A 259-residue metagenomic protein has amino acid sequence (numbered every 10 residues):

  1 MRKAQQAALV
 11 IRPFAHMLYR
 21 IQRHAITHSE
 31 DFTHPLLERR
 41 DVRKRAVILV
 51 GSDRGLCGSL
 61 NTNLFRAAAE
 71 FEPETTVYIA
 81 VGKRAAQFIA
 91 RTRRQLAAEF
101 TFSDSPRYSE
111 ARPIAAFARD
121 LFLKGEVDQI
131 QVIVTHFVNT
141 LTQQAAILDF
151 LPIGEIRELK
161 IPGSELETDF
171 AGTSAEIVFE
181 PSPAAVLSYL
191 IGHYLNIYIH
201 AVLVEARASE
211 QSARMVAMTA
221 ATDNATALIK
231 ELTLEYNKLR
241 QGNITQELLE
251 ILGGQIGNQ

Functional and structural regions predicted by a protein language model:
M1-Q259: C-terminal beta-strand-loop-alpha-helix "lid" module of Rossmann-like NAD(P)-dependent dehydrogenases
